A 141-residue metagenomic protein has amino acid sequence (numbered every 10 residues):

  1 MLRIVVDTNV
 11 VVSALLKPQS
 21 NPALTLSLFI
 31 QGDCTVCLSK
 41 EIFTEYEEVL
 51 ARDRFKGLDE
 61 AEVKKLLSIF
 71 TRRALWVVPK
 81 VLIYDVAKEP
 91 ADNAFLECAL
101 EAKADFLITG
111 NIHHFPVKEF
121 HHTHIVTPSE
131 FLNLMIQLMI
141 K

Functional and structural regions predicted by a protein language model:
M1-Q19: Metal-dependent nucleic-acid phosphoesterase active-site entry motif
V6, P22-A51: PIN/NYN-family metal-dependent endoribonuclease catalytic core
D7-T8, L38-S39, N111, T127-P128: A secondary-structure boundary/capping signal
R72-I112: Active-site neighborhoods of divalent-metal-dependent phosphate/nucleic-acid chemistry enzymes
V86, L100, D105, I112-K141: Acidic, PIN/NYN-like endoribonuclease modules and their adjacent C-terminal/linker elements
